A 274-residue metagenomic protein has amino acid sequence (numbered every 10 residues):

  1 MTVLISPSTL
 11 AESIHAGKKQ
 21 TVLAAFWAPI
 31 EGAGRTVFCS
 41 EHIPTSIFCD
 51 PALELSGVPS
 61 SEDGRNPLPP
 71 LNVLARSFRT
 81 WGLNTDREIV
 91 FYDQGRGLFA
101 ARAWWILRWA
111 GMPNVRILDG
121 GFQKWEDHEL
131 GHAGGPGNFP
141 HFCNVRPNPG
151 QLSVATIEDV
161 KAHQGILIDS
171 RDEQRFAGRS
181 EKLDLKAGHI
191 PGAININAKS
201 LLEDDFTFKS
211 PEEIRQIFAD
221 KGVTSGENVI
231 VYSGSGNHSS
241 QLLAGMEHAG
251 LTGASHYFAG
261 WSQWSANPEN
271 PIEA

Functional and structural regions predicted by a protein language model:
M1-A274: Cytosolic catalytic domains that perform sulfur/thiol-centered chemistry
